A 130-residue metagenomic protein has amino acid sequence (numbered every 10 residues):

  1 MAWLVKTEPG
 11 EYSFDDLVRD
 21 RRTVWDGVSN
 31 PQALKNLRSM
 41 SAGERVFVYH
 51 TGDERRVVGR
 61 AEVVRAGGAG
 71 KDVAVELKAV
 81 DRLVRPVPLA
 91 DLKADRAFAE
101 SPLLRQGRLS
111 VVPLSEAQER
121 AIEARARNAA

Functional and structural regions predicted by a protein language model:
M1, R21, S41-E44, V57-G59 (+1 more regions): A generic structural signal for short beta-strands and their flanking turns/coil linkers
M1-A42, A126-A130: Compositionally biased, charged N-terminal/linker segments
G10-Y12, V84-R85, E119-A121: Short, acidic Gly/Pro/Ser/Thr-rich loop/turn segments
G43-F47, V111: Hydrophobic/aromatic beta-strand segments within beta-rich folds
F47-V48, E62: Hydrophobic beta-strand signal
Y49-R55: Short, charged beta-turn/beta-strand-edge "cap" motif at the junction between a beta-strand and an adjacent loop
V58-V112, E116-A117: Aromatic- and Lys/Arg-enriched surface recognition patch
V111-A130: Charged phosphate-binding loop/patch that engages nucleotide di/tri-phosphates or the phosphate backbone of nucleic
